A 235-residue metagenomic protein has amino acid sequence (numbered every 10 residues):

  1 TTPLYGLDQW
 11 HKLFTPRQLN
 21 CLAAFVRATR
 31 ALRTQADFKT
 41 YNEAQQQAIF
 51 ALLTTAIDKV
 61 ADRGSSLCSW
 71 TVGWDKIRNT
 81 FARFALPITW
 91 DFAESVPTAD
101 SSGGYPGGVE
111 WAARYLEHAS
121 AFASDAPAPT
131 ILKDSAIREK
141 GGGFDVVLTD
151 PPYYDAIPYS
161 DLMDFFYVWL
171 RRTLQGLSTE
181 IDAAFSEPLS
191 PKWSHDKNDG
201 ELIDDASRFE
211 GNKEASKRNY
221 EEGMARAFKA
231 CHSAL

Functional and structural regions predicted by a protein language model:
T1-D145, P152-K213, M224-A227: Nucleic-acid modification enzymes, centered on SAM-dependent nucleic-acid methyltransferases
R218-L235: A short glycine-rich, Lys/Arg-flanked "PGG" loop and its adjoining helix->strand segment in the class I
